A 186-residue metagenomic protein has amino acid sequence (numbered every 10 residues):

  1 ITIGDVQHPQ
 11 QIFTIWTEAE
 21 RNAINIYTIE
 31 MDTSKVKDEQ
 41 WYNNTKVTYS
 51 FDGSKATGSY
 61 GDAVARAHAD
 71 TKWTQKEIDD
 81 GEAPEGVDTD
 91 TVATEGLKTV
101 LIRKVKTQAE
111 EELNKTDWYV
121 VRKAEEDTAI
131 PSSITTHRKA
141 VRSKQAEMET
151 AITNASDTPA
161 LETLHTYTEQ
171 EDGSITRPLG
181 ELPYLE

Functional and structural regions predicted by a protein language model:
I1-E186: A preference for well-ordered globular domain cores that mediate specific macromolecular interactions or catalysis
